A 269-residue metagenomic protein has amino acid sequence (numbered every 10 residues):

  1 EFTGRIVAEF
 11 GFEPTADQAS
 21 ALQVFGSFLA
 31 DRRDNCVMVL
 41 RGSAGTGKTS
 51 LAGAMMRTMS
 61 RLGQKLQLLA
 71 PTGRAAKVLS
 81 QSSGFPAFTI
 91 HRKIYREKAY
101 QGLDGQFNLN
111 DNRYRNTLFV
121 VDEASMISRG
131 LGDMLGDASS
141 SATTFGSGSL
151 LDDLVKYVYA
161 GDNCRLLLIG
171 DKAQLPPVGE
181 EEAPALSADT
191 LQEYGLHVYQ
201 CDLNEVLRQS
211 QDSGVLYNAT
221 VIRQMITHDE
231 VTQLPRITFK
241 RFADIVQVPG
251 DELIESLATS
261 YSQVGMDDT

Functional and structural regions predicted by a protein language model:
E1-L118, C201-D202, L216-D251: ASCE P-loop NTPase motor cores of helicases and related translocases
F25, S149-D153, Y157-C164, K172-T269: Conserved helicase motor core of P-loop NTPases
R33-N35, L62-G63, R113-Y114, S125 (+3 more regions): Short helix-terminating capping/connector loops at secondary-structure junctions
G42, E123, E205: Flexible glycine-/small-residue-rich
R57, F85-P86, L135-T143, A183-A188: Glycine-rich, phosphate-binding/catalytic loops in enzymes
L68-L69, F119-V121, D152-D153, C164-D171: Structural recognition of the conserved hydrophobic beta-strand(s) that form the central parallel beta-sheet of P-loop
A76-Q81, R96-E97, I127-R129, L175-G179 (+1 more regions): Switch/connector loops and helix/strand junctions flanking conserved nucleotide-binding motifs in nucleotide-processing
T89-A160: Conserved RecA-like ASCE ATPase "motif II neighborhood" in helicase/translocase motors
